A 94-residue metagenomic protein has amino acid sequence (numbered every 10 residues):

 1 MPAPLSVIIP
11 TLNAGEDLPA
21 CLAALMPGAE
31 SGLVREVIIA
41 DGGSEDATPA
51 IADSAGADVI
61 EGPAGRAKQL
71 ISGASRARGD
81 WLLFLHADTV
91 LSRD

Functional and structural regions predicted by a protein language model:
P4-S6, E36: Cell-envelope/extracellular polymer assembly enzymes that use nucleotide-activated donors
N13, G42-G43, A64: Conserved short acidic donor-positioning loop in nucleotide-sugar-dependent glycosyltransferases
A14-A29: Short, well-formed alpha-helical segments that are part of the catalytic scaffolds of diverse glycosyltransferases
L33-G43: Short beta-strand/loop segment that forms part of the nucleotide-sugar
R35, P49-R76: Conserved donor nucleotide-binding strand/loop of the catalytic core
D41-P49, T89: A conserved acidic beta->alpha catalytic loop
G62, L85-A87: Catalytic metal- and UDP-sugar-binding loop of GT-A-like glycosyltransferases, i.e., residues flanking the conserved
L82: Short aromatic/hydrophobic "clamp" motif used to bind/position activated sugar donors
